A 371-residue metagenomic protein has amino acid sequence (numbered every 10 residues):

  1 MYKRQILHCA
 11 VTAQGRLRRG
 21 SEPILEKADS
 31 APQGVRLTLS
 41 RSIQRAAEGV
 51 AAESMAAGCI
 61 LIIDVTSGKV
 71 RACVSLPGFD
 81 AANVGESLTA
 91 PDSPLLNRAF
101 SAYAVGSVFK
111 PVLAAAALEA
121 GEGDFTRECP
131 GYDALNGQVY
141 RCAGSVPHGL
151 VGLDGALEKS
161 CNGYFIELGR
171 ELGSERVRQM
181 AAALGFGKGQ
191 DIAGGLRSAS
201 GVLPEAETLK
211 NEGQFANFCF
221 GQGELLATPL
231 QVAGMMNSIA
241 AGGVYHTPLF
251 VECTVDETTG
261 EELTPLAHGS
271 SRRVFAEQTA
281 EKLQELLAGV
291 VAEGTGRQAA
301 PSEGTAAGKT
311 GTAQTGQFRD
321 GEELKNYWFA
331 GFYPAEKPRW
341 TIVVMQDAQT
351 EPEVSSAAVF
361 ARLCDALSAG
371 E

Functional and structural regions predicted by a protein language model:
K3-C59, V74, F79-V84, A90-P94 (+2 more regions): Extracytoplasmic/periplasmic proteins that interact with beta-lactams or build/remodel peptidoglycan
E22-P23, V65-S107, V112-Q346: Beta-lactam-recognizing serine transpeptidase/beta-lactamase-like catalytic domain environment
Q44, A102, Q349-T350: Short strand->helix junction
Q44, A280, Q284, A357-F360: Hydrophobic face of alpha-helices
V232, P352-A361: Short, charged, low-complexity patches
E262-G269, A357-E371: Short, gly/Ser/Thr-rich active-site loops of penicillin-recognizing serine hydrolases
